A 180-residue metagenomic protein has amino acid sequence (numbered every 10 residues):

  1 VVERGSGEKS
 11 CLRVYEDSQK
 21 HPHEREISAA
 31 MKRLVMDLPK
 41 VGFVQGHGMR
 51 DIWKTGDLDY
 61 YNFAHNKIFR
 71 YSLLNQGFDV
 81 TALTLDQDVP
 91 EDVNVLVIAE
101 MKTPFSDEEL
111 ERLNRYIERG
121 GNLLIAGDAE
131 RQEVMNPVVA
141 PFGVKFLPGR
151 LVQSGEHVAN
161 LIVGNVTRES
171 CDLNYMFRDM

Functional and structural regions predicted by a protein language model:
V1-M180: Short, surface-exposed patches at the edges or C-terminal ends of soluble domains, predominantly
